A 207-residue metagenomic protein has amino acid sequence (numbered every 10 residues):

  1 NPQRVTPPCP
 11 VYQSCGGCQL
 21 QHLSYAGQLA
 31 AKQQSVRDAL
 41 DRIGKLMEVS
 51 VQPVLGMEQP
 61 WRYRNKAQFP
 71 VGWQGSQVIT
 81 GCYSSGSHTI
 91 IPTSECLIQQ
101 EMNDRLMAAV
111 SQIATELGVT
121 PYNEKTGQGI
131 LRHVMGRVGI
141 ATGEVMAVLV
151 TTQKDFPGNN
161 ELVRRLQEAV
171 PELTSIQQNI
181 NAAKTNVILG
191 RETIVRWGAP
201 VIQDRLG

Functional and structural regions predicted by a protein language model:
N1-G207: Accessory RNA-recognition modules of RNA-modification enzymes
